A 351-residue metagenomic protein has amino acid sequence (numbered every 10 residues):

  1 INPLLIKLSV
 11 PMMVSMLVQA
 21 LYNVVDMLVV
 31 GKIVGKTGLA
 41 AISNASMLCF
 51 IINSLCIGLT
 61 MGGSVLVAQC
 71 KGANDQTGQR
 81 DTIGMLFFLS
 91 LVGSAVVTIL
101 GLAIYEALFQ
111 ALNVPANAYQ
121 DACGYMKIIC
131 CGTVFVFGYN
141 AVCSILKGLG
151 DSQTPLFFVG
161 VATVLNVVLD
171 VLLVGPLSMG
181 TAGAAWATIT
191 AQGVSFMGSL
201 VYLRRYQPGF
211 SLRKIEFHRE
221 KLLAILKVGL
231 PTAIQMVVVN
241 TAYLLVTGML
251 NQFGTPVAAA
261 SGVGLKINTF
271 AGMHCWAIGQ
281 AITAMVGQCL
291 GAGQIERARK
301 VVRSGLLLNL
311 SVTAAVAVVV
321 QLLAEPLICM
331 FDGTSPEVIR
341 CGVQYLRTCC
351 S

Functional and structural regions predicted by a protein language model:
I1-S9, T188, M197-V239: Interhelical loop/hinge segments that connect adjacent transmembrane helices in multipass membrane
P3-S64, A68, L230-L250: Signature of the first transmembrane helix
L8-M16, F50, S90, I129 (+10 more regions): Residue-level signature of transmembrane alpha-helical cores of multipass secondary-active transporters and flippases
L21-A40, F109-A116, L172-M179, V237-F270 (+2 more regions): Helix-terminus/linker motif at the lipid-water interface of multi-pass membrane proteins
L39-I99, V136-P155, A260-A324: Small-residue-rich hydrophobic transmembrane alpha-helices
T60, I129-K147, P155-T163, A184-M197 (+2 more regions): Short runs within selected transmembrane alpha-helices of multi-pass transporters and secretion channels
V96-K127, A317-V343: Short membrane-interface helical motifs at transmembrane helix boundaries in multi-pass membrane transporters
Q153, T163-F196, A324-P326, R340: Membrane-interface helix-loop junctions in multi-pass transport and translocation proteins
